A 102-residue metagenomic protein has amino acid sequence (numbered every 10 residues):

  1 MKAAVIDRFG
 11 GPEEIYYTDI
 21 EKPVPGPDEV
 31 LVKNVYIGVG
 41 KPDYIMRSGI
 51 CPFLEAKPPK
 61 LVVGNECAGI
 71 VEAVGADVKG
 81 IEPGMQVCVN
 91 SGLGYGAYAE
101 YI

Functional and structural regions predicted by a protein language model:
M1-K2: Extreme N-terminal starter segment of soluble prokaryotic enzymes
V5-R8, S48, V71: Residue-level signal for short segments within beta-strands and strand-turn junctions of well-structured beta-sheet
G11-I15, K41-P42: Short N-terminal binding/cap micro-motifs at the start of the first secondary-structure element
E13-T18, C67: Short beta-strand or tight-loop elements that sit immediately N-terminal to catalytic metal-binding acidic residues
E21-G38, I50-Y95: Glycine-rich beta-strand-centered segment in the early N-terminal region that forms part of a ligand/cofactor-binding
P42-S48: Cytochrome P450 core scaffold surrounding the K-helix E-X-X-R motif and the conserved "meander" helix-loop region
E100-I102: Short, compositionally biased
